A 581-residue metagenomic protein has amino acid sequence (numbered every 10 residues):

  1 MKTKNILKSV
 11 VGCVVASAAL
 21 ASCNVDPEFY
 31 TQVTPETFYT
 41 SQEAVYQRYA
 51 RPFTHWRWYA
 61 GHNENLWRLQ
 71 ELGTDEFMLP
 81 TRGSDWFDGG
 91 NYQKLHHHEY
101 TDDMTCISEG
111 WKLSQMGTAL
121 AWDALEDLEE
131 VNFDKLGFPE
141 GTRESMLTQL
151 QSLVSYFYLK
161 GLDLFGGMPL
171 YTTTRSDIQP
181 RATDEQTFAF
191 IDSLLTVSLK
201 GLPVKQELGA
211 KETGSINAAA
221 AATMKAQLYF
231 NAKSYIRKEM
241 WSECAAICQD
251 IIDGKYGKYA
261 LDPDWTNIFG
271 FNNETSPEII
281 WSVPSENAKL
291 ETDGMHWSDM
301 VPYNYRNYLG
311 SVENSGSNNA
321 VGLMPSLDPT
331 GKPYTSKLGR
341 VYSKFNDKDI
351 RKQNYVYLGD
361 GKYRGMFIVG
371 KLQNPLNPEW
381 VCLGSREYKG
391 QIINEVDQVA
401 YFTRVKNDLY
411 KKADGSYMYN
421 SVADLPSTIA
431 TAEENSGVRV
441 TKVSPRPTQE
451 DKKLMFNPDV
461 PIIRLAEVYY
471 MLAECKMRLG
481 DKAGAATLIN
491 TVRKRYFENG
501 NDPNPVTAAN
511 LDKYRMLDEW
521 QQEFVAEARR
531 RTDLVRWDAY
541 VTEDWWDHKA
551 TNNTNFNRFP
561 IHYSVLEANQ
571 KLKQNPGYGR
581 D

Functional and structural regions predicted by a protein language model:
M1-A21: Sec-dependent bacterial lipoprotein signal peptides
A21-V25, F29, M78, W86-D88 (+8 more regions): Long, intrinsically disordered, low-complexity segments
N24-F87, L199, A219-Y410: An aromatic- and glycine-enriched ligand-binding surface/loop that stacks and positions planar moieties
Y39-A50, T54-A60, G83-F165, I178-A189 (+3 more regions): Conserved, well-structured interaction surfaces
M104-S108, L358, K362-N490: C-terminal substrate/ligand-recognition segments
K160-L164, P169, N231-R237, G480: Short coil/turn linking the two alpha-helices of tandem helical-hairpin repeats
